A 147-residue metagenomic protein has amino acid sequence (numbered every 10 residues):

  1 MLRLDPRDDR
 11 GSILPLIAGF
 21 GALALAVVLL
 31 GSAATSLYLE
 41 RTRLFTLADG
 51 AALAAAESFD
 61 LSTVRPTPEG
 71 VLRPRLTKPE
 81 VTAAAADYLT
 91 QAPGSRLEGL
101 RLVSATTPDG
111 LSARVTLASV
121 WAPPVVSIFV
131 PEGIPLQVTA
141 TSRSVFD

Functional and structural regions predicted by a protein language model:
M1-V81: Alpha-helical assembly-interface signal, strongest on the long, hydrophobic N-terminal helix that forms
P6-I13, R101-T107, T141-D147: Short secondary-structure transition/capping segments
S12-I13, G19-G21, V27-V28, D87-L89 (+2 more regions): Short secondary-structure boundary micro-motifs
A54-T116: Short amphipathic secondary-structure patches
L117-P123: Generic short beta-strand segments
P123-D147: Low-complexity, S/T/G/P-rich flexible repeat/linker segments used as non-globular hinges and stalks within
